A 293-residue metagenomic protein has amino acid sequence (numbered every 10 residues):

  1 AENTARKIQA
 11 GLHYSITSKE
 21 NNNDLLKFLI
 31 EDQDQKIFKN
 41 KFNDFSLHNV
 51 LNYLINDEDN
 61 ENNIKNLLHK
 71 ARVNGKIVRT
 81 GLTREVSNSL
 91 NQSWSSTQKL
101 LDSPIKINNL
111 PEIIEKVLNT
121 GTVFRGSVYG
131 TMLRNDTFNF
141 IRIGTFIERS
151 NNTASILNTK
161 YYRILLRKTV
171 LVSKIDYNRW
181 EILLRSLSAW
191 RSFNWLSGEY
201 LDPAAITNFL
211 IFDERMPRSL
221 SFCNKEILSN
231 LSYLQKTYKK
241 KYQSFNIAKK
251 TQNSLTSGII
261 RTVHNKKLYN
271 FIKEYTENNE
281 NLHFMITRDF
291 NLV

Functional and structural regions predicted by a protein language model:
A1-V293: Alpha-helical transmembrane segments and their helix-helix packing motifs
